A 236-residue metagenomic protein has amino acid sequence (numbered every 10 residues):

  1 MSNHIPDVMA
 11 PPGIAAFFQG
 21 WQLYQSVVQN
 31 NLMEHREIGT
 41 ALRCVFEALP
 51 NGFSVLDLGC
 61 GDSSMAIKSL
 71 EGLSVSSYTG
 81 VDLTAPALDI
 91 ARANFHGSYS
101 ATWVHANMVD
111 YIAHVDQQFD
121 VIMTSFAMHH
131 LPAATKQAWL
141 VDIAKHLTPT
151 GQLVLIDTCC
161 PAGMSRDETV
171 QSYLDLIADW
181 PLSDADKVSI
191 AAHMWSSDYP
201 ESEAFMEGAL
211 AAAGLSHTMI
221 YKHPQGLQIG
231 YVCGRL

Functional and structural regions predicted by a protein language model:
S2-L49: Conserved class I S-adenosyl-L-methionine
L56, S63-D110: Class I SAM-dependent methyltransferase SAM/SAH-binding core
D110-D116: Short conserved loop adjoining the S-adenosyl-L-methionine
M123: A conserved beta-strand element that flanks and buttresses the S-adenosyl-L-methionine
F126-A127: Short catalytic micro-motifs in class I SAM-dependent methyltransferases
Q137-P149: A short glycine-rich, Lys/Arg-flanked "PGG" loop and its adjoining helix->strand segment in the class I
I156-A212: C-terminal alpha-helical "lid/dimerization" subdomain adjacent to the S-adenosyl-L-methionine
G214, M219-L236: Core SAM-dependent methyltransferase catalytic element
